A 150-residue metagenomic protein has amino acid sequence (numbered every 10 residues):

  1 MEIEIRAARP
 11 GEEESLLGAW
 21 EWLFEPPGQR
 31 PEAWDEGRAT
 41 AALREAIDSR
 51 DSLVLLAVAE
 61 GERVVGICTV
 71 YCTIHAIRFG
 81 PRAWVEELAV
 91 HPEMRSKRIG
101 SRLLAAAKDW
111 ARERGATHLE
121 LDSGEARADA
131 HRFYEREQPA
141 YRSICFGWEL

Functional and structural regions predicted by a protein language model:
E4-G18: A short beta-loop-alpha structural element at the N-terminal edge of CoA-dependent acyl/N-acetyltransferase catalytic
L17-L43: Conserved GNAT-fold acetyl-CoA-binding loop/helix
R44-L56, W84: A short helix-loop-beta-strand connector motif used in the catalytic cores of GNAT acetyltransferases and, in some
L56, R63-C72, A89: Conserved beta-strand in the GNAT
I74-V85, R95, Y141-R142: A conserved beta-turn-beta hairpin within the catalytic core of GNAT-like acetyltransferases that forms part
V90, S96-D109, R136: Conserved acetyl-CoA-binding loop-helix of GNAT-fold acetyltransferases
S101, E113, E125-I144, W148: Conserved active-site alpha-helix within GNAT-family acetyltransferase domains
A111-S123: Conserved GNAT acetyl-CoA-binding A-motif
